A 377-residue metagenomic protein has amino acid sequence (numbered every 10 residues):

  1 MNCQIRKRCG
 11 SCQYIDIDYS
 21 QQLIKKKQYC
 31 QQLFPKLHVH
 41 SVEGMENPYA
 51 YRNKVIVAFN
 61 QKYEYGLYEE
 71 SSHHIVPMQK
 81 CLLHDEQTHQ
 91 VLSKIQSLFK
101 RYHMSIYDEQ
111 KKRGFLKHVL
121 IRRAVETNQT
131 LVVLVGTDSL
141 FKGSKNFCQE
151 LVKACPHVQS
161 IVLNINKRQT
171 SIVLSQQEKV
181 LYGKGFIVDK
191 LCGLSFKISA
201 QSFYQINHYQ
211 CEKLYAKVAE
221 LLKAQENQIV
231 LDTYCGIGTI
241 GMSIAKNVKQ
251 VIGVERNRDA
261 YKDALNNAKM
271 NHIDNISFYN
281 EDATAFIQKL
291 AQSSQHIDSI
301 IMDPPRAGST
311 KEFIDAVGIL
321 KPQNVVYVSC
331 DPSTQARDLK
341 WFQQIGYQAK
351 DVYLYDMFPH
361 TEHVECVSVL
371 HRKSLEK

Functional and structural regions predicted by a protein language model:
N2-D18, I237: Local cysteine-cluster metal-coordination motifs and their immediate loop/turn environment, predominantly Fe-S cluster
C12, V55, V119, I161 (+1 more regions): A residue-level signal for conserved active-site and pocket-lining positions in enzyme catalytic cores
Q13-D108, I121, V125-T127, L140-F141: Extended interfacial segments that mediate partner engagement and assembly in macromolecular machines
Y19, T137, F141, F203-Y204 (+1 more regions): Short strand->helix junction
N53, Y63-Y65, K117, T130 (+3 more regions): Change "...and in nucleic-acid phosphodiester-cleaving endonucleases..." to "...and in nucleic-acid processing enzymes
G66-E70, V133-V135, A264: Short, acidic/hydrophobic/Gly-rich beta-strand patch recurrent on exposed beta strands that often constitutes part
S105-G183: N-terminal auxiliary segments of SAM/dcSAM-dependent transferases
Q149-K153, H157-K377: Rossmann-like S-adenosyl-L-methionine
